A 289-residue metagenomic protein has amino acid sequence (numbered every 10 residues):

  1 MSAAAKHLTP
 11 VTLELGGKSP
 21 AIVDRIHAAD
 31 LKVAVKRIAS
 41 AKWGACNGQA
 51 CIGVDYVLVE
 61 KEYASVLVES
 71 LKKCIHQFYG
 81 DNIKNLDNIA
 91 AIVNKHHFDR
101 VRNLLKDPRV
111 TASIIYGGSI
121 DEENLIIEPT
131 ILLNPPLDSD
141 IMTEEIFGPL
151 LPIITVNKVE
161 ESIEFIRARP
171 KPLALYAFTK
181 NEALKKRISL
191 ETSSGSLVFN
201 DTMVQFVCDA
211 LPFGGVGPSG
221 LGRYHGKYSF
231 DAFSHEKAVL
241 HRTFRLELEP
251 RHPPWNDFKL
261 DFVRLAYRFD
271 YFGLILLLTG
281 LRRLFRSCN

Functional and structural regions predicted by a protein language model:
M1-L137, F199, Y271-S287: ALDH superfamily catalytic-core signature
I22, I126-N289: Conserved C-terminal structural/oligomerization subdomain of aldehyde/semialdehyde dehydrogenase
